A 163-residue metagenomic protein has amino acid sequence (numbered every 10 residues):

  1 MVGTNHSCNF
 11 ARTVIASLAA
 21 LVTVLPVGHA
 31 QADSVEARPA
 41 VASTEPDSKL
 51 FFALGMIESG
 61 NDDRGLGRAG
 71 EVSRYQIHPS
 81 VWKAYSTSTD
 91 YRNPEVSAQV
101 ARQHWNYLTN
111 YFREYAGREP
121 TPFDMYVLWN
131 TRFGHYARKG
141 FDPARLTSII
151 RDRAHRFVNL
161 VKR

Functional and structural regions predicted by a protein language model:
G3-S17: Bacterial N-terminal signal peptides that target proteins for export
L21-A30: C-terminal segment of classical bacterial N-terminal signal peptides
A30-A37: Boundary at the C-terminal end of the N-terminal hydrophobic targeting segment
S43-S48, L66-Y75, D90-A98, R118-P122 (+2 more regions): Solvent-exposed, acidic/flexible segments
T44-D62, A101-R102, M125-F133: Short, functionally critical alpha-helical segments immediately adjacent to catalytic or ligand/cofactor-binding
E58, G70, P79-V81: A mature extracytoplasmic/lumenal domain signature
P79, K83-A137, A154: Alpha-helical segment that forms one wall of the substrate-binding/catalytic cleft in peptidoglycan-active domains
L128-R163: A charged, solvent-exposed segment within the mature domains of Sec-exported extracytoplasmic proteins
